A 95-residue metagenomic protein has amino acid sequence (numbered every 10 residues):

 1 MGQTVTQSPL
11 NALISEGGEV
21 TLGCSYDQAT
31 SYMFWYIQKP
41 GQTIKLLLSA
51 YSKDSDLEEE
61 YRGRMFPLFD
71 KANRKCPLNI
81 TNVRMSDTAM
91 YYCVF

Functional and structural regions predicted by a protein language model:
M1-F95: Extracellular domains of the immunoglobulin superfamily
